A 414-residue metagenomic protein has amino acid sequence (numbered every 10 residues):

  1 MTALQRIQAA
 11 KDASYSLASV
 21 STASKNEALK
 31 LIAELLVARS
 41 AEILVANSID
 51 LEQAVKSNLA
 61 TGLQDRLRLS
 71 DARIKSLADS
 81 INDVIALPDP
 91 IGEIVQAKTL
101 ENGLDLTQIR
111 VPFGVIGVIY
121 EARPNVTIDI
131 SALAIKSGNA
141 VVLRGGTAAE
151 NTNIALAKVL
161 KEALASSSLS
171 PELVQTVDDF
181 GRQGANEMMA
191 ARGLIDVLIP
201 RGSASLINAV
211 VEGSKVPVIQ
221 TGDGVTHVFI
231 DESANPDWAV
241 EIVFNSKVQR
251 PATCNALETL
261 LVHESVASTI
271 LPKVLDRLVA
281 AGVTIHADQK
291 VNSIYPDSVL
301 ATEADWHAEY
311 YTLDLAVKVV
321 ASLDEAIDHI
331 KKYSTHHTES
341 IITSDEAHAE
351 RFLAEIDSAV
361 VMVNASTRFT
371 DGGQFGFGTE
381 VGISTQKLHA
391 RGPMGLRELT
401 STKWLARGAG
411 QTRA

Functional and structural regions predicted by a protein language model:
M1-D105: N-terminal Rossmann-like NAD(P)+-binding subdomain of aldehyde/semialdehyde dehydrogenases
A9, A122-N125, D129-A140, V159 (+3 more regions): ALDH superfamily catalytic-core signature
A13-V20, L35-E42, A46, D50 (+16 more regions): Change "in soluble alpha/beta enzymes" to "in soluble alpha/beta proteins
A18-S19, E232, V319, I342: A structural signal for short, well-ordered beta-strand elements
T22-N26, I91, S167-V174, P251-L257 (+3 more regions): Flexible, glycine/charged-enriched surface loops at secondary-structure junctions
A86, V95-S233: Rossmann-like NAD(P) dinucleotide-binding subdomain of oxidoreductase/dehydrogenase enzymes
T302-A414: Conserved C-terminal structural/oligomerization subdomain of aldehyde/semialdehyde dehydrogenase
